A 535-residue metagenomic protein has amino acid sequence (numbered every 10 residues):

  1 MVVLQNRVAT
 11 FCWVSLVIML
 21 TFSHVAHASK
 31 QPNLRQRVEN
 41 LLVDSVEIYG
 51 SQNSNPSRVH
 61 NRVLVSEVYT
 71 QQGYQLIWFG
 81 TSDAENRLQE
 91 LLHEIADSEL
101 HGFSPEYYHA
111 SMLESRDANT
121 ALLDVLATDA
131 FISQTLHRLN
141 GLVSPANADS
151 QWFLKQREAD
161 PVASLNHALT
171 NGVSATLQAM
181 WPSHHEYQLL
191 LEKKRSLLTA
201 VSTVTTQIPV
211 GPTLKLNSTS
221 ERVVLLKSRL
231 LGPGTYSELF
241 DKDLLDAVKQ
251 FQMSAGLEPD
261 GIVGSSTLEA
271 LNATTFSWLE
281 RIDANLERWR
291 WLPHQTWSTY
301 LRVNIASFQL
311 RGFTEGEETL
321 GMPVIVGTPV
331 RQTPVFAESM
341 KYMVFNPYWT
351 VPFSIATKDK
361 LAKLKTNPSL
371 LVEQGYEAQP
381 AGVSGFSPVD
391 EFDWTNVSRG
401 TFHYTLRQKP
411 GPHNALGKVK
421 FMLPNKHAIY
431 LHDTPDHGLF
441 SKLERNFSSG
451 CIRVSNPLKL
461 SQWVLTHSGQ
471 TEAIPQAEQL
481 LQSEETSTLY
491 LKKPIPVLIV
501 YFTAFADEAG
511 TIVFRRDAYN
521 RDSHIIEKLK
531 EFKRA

Functional and structural regions predicted by a protein language model:
V2-V3, V25-P56, N171, A175-A535: Well-ordered beta-sheet/strand-loop patches within structured domains
V2-W13: Bacterial N-terminal signal peptides that target proteins for export
C12-T21: Bacterial N-terminal signal peptides
L20, A121, I208-G211: Short amphipathic alpha-helical segments at helix-loop
S29-R157: Cationic-aromatic interfacial patches
S133-L197: Histidine-centered catalytic/metal-binding microenvironments
